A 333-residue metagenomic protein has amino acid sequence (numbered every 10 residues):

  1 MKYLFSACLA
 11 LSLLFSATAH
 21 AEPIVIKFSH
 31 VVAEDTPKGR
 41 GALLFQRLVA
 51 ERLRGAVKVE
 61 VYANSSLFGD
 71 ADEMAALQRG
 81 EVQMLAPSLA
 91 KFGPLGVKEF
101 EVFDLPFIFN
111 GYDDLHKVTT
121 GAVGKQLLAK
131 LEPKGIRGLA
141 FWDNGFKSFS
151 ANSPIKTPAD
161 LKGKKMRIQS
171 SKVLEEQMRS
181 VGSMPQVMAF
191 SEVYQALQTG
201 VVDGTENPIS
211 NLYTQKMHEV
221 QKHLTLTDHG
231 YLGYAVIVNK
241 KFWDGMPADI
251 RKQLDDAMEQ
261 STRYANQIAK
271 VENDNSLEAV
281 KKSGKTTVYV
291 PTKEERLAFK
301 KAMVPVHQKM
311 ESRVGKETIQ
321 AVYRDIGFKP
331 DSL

Functional and structural regions predicted by a protein language model:
M1-L4: Positively charged n-region of N-terminal signal peptides that target proteins for export
C8-L9, A19: Cleavable N-terminal signal peptides
F15-A21: Sec/Tat signal peptide C-region and signal peptidase I cleavage site
E22-D114, A122-L333: N-terminal secretory/targeting leader peptides
